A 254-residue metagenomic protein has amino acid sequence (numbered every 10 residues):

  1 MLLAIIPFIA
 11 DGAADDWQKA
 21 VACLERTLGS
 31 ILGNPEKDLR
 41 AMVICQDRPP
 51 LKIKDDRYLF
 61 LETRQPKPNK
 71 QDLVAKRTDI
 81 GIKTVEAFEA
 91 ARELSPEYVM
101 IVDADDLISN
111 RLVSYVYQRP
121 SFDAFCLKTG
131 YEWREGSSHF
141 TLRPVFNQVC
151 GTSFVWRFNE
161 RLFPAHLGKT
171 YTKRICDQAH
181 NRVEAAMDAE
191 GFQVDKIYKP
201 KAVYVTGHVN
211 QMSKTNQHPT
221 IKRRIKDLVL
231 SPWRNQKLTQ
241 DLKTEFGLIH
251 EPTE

Functional and structural regions predicted by a protein language model:
M1-I6, S30-I31, L39-V43: Hydrophobic targeting segments
L3-D11, Q46, L61-P66, K128-G130: Short loop/turn segments at strand-loop or loop-helix junctions that form parts of catalytic or ligand-binding pockets
D11-A22, K70-K76, G168-I175: Short, flexible/disordered intra-domain loops and linkers
A20-D38: Short, acidic, metal-binding catalytic loop of nucleotide-sugar glycosyltransferases
D47-P96: Active-site-proximal specificity loops/subdomain of glycosyltransferases
S95-L107: Short beta-strand-to-loop acidic/aromatic patch adjacent to the donor-nucleotide binding site
S109-Q178: Conserved catalytic core of nucleotide-sugar-dependent glycosyltransferases
K169-E254: C-terminal catalytic/acceptor-binding lobe
